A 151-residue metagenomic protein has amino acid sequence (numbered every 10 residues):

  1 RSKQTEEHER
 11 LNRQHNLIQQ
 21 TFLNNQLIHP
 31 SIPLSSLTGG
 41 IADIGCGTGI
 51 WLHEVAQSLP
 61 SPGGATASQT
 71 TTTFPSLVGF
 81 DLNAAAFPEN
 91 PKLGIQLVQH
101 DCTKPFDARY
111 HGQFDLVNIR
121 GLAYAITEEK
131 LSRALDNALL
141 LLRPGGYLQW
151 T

Functional and structural regions predicted by a protein language model:
R1-G112: N-terminal charged/capping segments associated with class I S-adenosyl-L-methionine
G39, L116, Y147: Hydrophobic "anchor" residues on beta-strands that sit immediately upstream of conserved functional sites
I50-V55, E128-A134: Classical protein tyrosine phosphatase
F114-K130: A short SAM/SAH-binding and catalytic strip from SAM-dependent methyltransferases
S132-P144: A short glycine-rich, Lys/Arg-flanked "PGG" loop and its adjoining helix->strand segment in the class I
G145-T151: Conserved beta-strand signature within the Rossmann-like core of class I S-adenosyl-L-methionine
